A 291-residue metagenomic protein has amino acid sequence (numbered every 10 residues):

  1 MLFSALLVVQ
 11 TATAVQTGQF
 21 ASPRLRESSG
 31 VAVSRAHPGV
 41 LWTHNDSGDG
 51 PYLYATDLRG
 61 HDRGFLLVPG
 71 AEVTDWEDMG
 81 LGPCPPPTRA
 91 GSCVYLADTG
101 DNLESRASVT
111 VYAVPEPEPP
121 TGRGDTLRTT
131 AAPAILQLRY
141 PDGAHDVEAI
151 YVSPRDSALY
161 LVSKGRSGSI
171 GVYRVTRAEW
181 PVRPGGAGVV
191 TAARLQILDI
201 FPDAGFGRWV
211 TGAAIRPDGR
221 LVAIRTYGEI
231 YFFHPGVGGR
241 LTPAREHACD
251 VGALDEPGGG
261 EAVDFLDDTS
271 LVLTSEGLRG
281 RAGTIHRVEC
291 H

Functional and structural regions predicted by a protein language model:
M1-Q10: Sec-dependent N-terminal signal peptides
Q10-H291: Sequence/structural signature of beta-propeller domains
